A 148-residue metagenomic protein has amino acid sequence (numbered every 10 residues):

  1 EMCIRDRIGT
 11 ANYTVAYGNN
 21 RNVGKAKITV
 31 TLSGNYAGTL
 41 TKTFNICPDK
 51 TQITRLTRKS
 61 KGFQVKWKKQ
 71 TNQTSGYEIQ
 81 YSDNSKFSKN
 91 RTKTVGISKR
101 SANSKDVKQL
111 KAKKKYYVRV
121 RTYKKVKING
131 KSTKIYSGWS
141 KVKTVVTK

Functional and structural regions predicted by a protein language model:
E1-I4: Short, small-residue-biased leader/transition segments that mark boundaries at the very start of proteins
R7-T39: Serine/threonine-rich, repeat-prone extracellular segments and beta-strand-based repeat modules of secreted/surface
N19-G24, V107-K115: Surface-exposed, short loops/turns at beta-strand junctions within beta-sandwich domains
S33-L40, I128-G138: Short, exposed coil/turn segments at beta-strand boundaries within extracellular/luminal domains
C47-N72, G130-K148: Pro/Thr/Ser/Gly-rich low-complexity, intrinsically disordered linker/stalk tracts
V65-W67, I79, V107, V118-V120: An aromatic-rich alpha-helical recognition segment common to small helix-rich domains
E78-K111, V126-K127: Recognizes extended acidic, P/S/T-rich segments that occur within or adjacent to Ig-like beta-sandwich modules
L110-G130: Beta-strand-rich modules
